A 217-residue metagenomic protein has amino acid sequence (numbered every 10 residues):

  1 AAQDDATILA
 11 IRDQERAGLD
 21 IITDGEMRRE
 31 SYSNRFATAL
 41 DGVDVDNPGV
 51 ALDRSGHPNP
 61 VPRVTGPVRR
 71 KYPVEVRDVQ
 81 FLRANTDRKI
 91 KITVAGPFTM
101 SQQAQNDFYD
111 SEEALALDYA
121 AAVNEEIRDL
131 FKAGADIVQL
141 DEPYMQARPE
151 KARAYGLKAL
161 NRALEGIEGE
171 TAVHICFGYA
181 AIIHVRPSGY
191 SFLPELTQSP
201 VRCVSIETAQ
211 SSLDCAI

Functional and structural regions predicted by a protein language model:
A1-I217: Domain-level signal for soluble alpha/beta catalytic cores
